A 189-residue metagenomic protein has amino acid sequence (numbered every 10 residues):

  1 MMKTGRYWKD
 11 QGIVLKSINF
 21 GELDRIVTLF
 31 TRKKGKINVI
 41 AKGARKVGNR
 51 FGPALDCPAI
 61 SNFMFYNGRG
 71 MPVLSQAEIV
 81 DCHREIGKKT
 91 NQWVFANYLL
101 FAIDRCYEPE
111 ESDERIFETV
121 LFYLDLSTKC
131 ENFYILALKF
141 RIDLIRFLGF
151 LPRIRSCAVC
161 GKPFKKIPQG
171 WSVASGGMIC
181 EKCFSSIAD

Functional and structural regions predicted by a protein language model:
M1-D189: Non-catalytic alpha-helical scaffolds and adjoining flexible linkers that form interface surfaces for assembly
